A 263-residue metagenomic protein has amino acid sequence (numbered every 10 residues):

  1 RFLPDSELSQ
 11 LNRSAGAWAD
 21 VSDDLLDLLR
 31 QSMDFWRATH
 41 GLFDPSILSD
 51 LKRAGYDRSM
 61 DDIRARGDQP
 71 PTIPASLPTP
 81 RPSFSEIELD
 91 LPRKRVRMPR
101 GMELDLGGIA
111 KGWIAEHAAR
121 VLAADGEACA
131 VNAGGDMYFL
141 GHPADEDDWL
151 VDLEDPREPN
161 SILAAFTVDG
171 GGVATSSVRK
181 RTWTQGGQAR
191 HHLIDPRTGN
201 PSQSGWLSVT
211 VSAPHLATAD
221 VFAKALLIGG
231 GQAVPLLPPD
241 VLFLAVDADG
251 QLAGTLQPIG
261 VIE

Functional and structural regions predicted by a protein language model:
R1-E263: Mature catalytic core of soluble alpha/beta enzymes
